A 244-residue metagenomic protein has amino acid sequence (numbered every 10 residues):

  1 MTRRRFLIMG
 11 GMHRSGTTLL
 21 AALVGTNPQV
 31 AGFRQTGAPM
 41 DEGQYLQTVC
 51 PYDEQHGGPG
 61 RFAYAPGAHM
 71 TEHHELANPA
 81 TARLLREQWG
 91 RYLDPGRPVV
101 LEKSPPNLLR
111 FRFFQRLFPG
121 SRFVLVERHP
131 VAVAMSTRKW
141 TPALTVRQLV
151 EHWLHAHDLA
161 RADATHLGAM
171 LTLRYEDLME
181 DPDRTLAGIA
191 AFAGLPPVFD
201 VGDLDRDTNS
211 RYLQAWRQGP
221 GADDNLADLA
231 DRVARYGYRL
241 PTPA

Functional and structural regions predicted by a protein language model:
M1-I8, R138-K139, H157, R161-A164 (+3 more regions): PAPS-dependent sulfotransferases, especially Golgi type II membrane carbohydrate sulfotransferases
T2-Q29: Walker A (P-loop) phosphate-binding motif
R4-R5, S15, L84, P106-L109 (+1 more regions): Short, conserved clusters of charged catalytic residues that mark active-site and nucleotide-handling motifs
T26-K103, N107-L108, L117, L226 (+1 more regions): PAPS-dependent sulfation machinery
Q29, Q55, P142-A143, L195 (+1 more regions): Residue-level marker of structural boundaries
T36-G43, E127-V131, D200-D205: A short, structured active-site edge motif that brings together acidic residues
D53-A63, L144-H155, Q218-N225: A polyampholytic, Gly/Pro-enriched intrinsically disordered region
Y92-F199: PAPS-dependent sulfotransferase catalytic domain
